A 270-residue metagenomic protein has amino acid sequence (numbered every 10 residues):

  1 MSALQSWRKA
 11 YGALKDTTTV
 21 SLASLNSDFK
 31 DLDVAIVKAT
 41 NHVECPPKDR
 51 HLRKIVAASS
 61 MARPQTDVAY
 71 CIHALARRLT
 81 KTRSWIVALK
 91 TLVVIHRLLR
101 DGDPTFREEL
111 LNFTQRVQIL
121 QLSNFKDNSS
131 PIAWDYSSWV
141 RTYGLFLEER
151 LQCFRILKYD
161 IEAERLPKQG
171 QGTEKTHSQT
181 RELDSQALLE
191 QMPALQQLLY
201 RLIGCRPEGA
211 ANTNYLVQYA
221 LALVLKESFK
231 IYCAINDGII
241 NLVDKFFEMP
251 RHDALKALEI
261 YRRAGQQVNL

Functional and structural regions predicted by a protein language model:
M1-L270: Eukaryote-specific intrinsically disordered, low-complexity regulatory regions enriched for Ser/Thr/Pro/Gln
